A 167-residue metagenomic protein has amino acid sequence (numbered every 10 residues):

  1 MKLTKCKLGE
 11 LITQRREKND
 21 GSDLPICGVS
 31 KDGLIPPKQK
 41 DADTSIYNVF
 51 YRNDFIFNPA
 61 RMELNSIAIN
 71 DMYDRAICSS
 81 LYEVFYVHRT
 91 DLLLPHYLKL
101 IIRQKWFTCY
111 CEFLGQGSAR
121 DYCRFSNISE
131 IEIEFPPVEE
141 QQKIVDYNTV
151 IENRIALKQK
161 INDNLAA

Functional and structural regions predicted by a protein language model:
M1, C27, R75, L100 (+1 more regions): Residues that recognize and position ribonucleotide moieties
M1-K18, E130-E134, V138-A167: Non-catalytic DNA-recognition/assembly elements of restriction-modification systems
K5-I56: Sequence-specific dsDNA recognition surfaces
C27, I67-I69, C111, C123: Short clusters of hydrophobic/aromatic residues that line enzyme substrate/ligand-binding pockets
R52-F107: A short beta-sheet element
M72-Y73, K99-I101, F113-L114, D146-N148 (+1 more regions): "Short basic amphipathic alpha-helical interaction patches in structured regions
A76-L81, G117-V145: A short glycine-rich beta-alpha junction/loop motif
P95-S126: Short, positively charged
